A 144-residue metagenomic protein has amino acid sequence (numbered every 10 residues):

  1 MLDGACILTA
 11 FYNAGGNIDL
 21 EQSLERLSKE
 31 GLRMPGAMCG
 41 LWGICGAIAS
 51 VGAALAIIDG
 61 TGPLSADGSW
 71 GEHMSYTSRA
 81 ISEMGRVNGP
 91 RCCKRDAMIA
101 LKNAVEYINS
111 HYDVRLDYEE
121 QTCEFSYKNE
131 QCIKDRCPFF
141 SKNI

Functional and structural regions predicted by a protein language model:
M1, R115-I144: Cysteine-cluster motifs in flexible loop/terminal segments that predominantly coordinate metals
M1-L20: Active-site-proximal helix-loop elements at catalytic-domain edges
L2-C6, A49-A53, I99: Short amphipathic alpha-helical face segments that pack within enzyme cores and frequently flank/anchor catalytic
A10-G15, L55-I58, A104-Y107: Generic structural signal for hydrophobic core residues of well-folded globular domains
N17-L32: Acidic-glycine-rich active-site phosphate/pyrophosphate-binding loop
L32-G43, M84-G89: A short glycine/serine-rich beta->alpha loop
A37-A53, I57: Conserved phosphate/anionic-ligand binding catalytic regions in large, soluble enzymes, centered on
D59, P63-N109: A structural-propensity feature for long, helix-poor, extended segments
